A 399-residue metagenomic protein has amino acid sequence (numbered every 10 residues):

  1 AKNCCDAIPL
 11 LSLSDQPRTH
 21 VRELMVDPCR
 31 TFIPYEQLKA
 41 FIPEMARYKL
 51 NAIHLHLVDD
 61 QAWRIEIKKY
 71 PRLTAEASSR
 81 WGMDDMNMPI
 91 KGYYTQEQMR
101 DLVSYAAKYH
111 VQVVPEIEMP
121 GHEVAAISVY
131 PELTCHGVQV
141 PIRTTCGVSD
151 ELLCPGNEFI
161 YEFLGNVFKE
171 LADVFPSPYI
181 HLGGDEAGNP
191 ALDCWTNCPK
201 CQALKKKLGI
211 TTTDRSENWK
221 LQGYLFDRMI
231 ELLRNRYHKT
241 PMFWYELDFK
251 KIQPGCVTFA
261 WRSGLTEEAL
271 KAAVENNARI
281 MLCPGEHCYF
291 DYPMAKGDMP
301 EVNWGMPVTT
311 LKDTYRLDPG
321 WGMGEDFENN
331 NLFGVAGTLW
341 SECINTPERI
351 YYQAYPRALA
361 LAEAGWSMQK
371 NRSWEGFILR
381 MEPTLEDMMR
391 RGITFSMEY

Functional and structural regions predicted by a protein language model:
A1-Y179, W195, R228, L232 (+1 more regions): Feature activates predominantly on carbohydrate-active enzymes
F32-E36, Y93, E97, E158 (+6 more regions): Soluble non-cytosolic domains of exported or imported proteins
F32-P34, D60-E66, P120-A126, H181 (+5 more regions): Flexible loop/turn segments at secondary-structure boundaries
R47, K108, N235-R236, E275 (+1 more regions): Residues at alpha-helix termini
L50, V111, H238-K239, A278: Short glycine/serine/threonine/alanine-rich loop segments
E116-E118, E186, E363: Acidic-residue sensor for enzyme active/binding pockets
A126-E132, H136, P141-V257, R262-N277: Active-site neighborhood of glycoside hydrolase catalytic domains
P241-L247, K251-Y399: Flexible, acidic glycine-rich loops studded with aromatic residues
